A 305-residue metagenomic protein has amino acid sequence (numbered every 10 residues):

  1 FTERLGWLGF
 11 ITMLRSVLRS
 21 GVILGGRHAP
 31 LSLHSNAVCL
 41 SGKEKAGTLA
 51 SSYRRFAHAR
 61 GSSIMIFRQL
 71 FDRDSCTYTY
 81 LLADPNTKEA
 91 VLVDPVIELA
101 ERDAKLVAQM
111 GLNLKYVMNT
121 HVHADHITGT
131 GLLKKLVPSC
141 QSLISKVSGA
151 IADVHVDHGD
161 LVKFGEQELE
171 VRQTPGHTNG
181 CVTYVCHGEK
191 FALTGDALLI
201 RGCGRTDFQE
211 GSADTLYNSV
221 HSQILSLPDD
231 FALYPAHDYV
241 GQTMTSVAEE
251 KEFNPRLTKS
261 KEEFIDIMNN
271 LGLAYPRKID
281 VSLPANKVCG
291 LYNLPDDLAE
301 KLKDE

Functional and structural regions predicted by a protein language model:
L14-S63, N218-A232, A236-E305: Accessory terminal helices/loops
H58-L112, Y184-G195, R201: Conserved beta-strand hairpin/beta-sheet module of binuclear metal-dependent hydrolase folds, prominently
Q69, L81, L161-H187, F191: Core dinuclear metal-dependent hydrolase active-site scaffold
C76, I97-Q173, K190, E252 (+1 more regions): Active-site HxH/HxHxD metal-binding segment of metal-dependent hydrolases
L82, D94, H121, L133 (+5 more regions): Divalent metal-coordination and catalytic microenvironments
P95-I97, V122, V147, H177-T178 (+4 more regions): Active-site metal-binding loops of divalent metal-dependent hydrolases
D196, C203-A232: A contiguous pocket-lining binding segment that forms or flanks enzyme active sites
